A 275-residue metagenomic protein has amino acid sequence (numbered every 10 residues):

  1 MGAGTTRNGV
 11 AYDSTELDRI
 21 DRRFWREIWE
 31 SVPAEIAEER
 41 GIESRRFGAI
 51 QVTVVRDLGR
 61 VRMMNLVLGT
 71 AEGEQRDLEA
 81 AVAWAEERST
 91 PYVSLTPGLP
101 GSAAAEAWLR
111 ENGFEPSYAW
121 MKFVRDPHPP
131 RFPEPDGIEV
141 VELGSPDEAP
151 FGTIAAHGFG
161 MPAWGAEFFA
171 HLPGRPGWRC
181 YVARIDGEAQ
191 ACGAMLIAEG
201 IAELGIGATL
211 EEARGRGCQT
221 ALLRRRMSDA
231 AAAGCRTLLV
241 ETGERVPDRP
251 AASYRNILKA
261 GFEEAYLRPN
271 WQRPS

Functional and structural regions predicted by a protein language model:
M1-E86, G101, F169: N-terminal charged segments
G2-S31, L66-A71, W120, P129-E167 (+1 more regions): Short amphipathic alpha-helix that is part of the acyltransferase structural core
I36-R45, P91, S117-A119, L172-V182 (+2 more regions): A short helix-loop-beta-strand connector motif used in the catalytic cores of GNAT acetyltransferases and, in some
E43-A49, G101-E115, G177-C192, I197: Conserved beta-hairpin
G59-A71, G200-E211, N270: Conserved acetyl-CoA binding element of GNAT-fold acetyltransferases
E72-P146, V240-E241, V246, P250-L258 (+1 more regions): Acyl-donor-binding surface of acyltransferase catalytic domains
Q75-A83, G205-T209, G215-A232, R255 (+1 more regions): Conserved acetyl-CoA-binding loop-helix of GNAT-fold acetyltransferases
P162-E212: A conserved beta-strand-loop-helix scaffold within acyl/acetyltransferase catalytic domains
